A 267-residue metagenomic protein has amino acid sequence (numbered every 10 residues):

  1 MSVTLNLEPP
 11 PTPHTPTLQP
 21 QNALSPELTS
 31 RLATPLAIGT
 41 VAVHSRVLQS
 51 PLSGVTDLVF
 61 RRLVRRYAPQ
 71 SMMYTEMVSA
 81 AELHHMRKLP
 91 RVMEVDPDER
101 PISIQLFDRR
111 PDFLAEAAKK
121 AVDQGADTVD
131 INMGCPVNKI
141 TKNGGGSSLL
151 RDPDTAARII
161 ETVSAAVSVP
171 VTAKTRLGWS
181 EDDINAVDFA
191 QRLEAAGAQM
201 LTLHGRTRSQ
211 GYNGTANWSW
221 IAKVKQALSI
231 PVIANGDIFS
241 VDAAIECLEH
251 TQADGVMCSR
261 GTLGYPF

Functional and structural regions predicted by a protein language model:
S2-F267: Flavin-dependent oxidoreductase catalytic cores
